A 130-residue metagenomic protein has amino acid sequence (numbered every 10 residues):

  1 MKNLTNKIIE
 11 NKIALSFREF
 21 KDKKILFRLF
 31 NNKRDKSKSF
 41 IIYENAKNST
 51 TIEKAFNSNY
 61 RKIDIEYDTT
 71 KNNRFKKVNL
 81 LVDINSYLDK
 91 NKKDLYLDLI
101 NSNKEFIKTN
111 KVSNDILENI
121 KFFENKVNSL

Functional and structural regions predicted by a protein language model:
K2-L29: Long, low-complexity, charged/polar intrinsically disordered regions in eukaryotic proteins
F20-N57: Short amphipathic alpha-helical interface segments
S58-K71: Short amphipathic alpha-helical interaction segments
T69-N79: A short, conserved structural fragment
V78-Y87: Short, cationic-aromatic polyanion-contact patches
D89-I100, I116: Short amphipathic alpha-helical heptad-repeat segments
K93, E105-I116: Charged, low-complexity interaction regions
